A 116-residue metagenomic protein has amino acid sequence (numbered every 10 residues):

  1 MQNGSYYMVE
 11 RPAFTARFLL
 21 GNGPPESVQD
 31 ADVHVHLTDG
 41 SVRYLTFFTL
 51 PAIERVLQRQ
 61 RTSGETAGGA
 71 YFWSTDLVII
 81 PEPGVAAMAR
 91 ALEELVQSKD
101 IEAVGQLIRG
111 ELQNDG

Functional and structural regions predicted by a protein language model:
Q2-I101: Short helix/strand-capping turn motifs
E93-G116: C-terminal charged interaction modules
